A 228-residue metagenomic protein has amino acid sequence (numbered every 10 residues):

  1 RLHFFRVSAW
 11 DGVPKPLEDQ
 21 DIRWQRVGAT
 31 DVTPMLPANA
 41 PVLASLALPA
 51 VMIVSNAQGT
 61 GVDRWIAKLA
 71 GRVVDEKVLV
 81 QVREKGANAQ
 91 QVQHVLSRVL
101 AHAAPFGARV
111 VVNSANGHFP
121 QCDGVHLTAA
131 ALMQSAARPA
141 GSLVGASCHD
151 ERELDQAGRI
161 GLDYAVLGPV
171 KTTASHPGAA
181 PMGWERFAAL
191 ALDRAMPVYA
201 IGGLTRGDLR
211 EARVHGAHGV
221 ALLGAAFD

Functional and structural regions predicted by a protein language model:
R1-V13: Active-site segment of metal-dependent pyrophosphate-handling enzymes, primarily the Nudix hydrolase catalytic core
R6, K15-L46: NUDIX/MutT-family hydrolases
P49-N56, V78-V82, V110-V112, D123-L127 (+4 more regions): Hydrophobic faces of well-ordered beta-strands that scaffold small-molecule active sites in alpha/beta enzyme cores
I53, V80, F119, A157 (+4 more regions): Conserved, mostly hydrophobic/aromatic
Q58-R72, S114-N116, D150-Q156, T205-R210: Short, acidic/polar
R72-D75, P120, I160, D193 (+1 more regions): Structural motif
Q93-V111, A129, S135-D150, G178-T205: Alpha-helix-loop-beta-strand connector modules within alpha/beta enzyme cores
A129-A137, V166-G178, R206-D228: Glycine-rich phosphate-binding active-site loops on the catalytic face of alpha/beta enzymes
